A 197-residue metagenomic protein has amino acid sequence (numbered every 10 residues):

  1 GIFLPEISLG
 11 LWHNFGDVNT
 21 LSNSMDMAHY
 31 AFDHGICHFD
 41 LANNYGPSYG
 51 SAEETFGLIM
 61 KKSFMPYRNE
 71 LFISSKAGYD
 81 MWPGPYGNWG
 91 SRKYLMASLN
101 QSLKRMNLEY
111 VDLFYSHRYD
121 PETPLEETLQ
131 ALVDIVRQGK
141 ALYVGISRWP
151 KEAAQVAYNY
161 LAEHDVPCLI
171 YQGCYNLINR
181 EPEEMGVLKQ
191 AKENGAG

Functional and structural regions predicted by a protein language model:
G1-G16, S74-G87, Y110, Y115: N-terminal small/glycine-rich loop or linker at the start of catalytic domains across soluble metabolic enzymes
G1-L71: N-terminal binding-site loop/beta-alpha segment at the start of enzyme catalytic domains that lines or forms
F3, D33, I59-F72, L103-N107 (+2 more regions): Acidic (Asp/Glu)-rich catalytic clusters
L4-S8, C37-H38, E70-S74, Y110-F114 (+3 more regions): Structural preference for beta-strand elements that scaffold enzyme active sites
L9, S24, A31, F39 (+8 more regions): Conserved, mostly hydrophobic/aromatic
W12-N14, A42-N44, K76-D80, S116-Y119 (+2 more regions): Active-site beta-loop-alpha junctions enriched in small/polar residues
V18-F32, N88-N107, E127-Q130, A154-Y158: Short, acidic/polar
Y119, T123-G197: Beta/alpha (TIM)-barrel catalytic core signal, keyed to glycine-rich beta->alpha loops juxtaposed to Asp/Glu that bind
